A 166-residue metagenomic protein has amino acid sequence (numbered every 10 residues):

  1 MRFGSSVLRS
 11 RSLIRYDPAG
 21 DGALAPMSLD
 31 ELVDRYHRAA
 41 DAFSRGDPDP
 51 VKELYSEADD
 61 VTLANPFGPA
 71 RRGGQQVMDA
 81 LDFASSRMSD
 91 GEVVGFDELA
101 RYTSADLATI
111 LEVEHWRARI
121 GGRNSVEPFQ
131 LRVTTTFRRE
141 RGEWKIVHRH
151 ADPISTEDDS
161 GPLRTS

Functional and structural regions predicted by a protein language model:
R2-E57, R164-S166: Short, low-complexity N-terminal intrinsically disordered segments enriched in polar/charged residues
L29-D30, A42, P48-T103, V113 (+1 more regions): A solvent-exposed, acidic/Ser-Thr-rich amphipathic alpha-helical stretch
D97-S104, A151-S155, L163-S166: Glycine-rich beta-strand-turn "strand-cap" elements at beta-sheet edges
Y102, W116-G122, F137-R139: Beta-strand elements of well-folded, non-transmembrane domains
D106-A118, L131: A short hydrophobic beta-strand element
I120-R123, T156-P162: A short, polar/proline- and glycine-enriched secondary-structure boundary/capping micro-motif
Q130-S160: Short beta-strand edge/turn micro-motifs at domain boundaries
